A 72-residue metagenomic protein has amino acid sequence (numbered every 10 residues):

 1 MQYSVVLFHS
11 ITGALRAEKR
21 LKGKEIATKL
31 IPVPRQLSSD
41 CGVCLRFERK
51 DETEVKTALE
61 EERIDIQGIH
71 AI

Functional and structural regions predicted by a protein language model:
M1-T12: N-terminal acidic leader/helix
V5, L15, K19, L37 (+2 more regions): Solvent-exposed, flexible loop/coil residues
S10-I26: Short amphipathic alpha-helix segments
I11, A27-L45: Amphipathic, hydrophobic secondary-structure cores in small proteins
D40, C44-I72: C-terminal structural segments of small proteins and small subunits
